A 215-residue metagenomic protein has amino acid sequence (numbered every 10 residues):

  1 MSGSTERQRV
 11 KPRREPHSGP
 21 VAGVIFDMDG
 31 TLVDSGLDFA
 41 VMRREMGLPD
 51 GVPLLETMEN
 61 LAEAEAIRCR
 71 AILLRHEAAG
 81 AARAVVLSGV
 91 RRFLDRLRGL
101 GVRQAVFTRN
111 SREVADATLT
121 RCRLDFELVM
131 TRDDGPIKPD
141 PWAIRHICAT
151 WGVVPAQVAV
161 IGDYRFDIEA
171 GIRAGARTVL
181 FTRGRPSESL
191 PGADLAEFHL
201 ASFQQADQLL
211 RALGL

Functional and structural regions predicted by a protein language model:
M1-A22, R92-G99, R112, D116-L215: Asp-based, Mg2+/Mn2+-dependent phosphohydrolase catalytic module
S2-E65: Active-site neighborhood of HAD-like aspartate-dependent phosphohydrolases
G3, A81-V85, F107, P136-I137: Short, flexible loop segments at the rims of nucleotide/cofactor-binding pockets, characterized by
T31, T108-N110: Conserved phosphate-coupling serine/threonine residues in phosphotransfer and NTP-handling enzymes
F39-A40, L87, S111-E113, R165: Alpha-helix N-cap/helix-start and coil->helix boundary motif
F39-R43, L73-E77, A115: Hydrophobic alpha-helical core bundles mediating ligand binding, dimerization, or RNAP-core interactions
L61-D95, L100-V102: Metal-dependent phosphoesterase signature
A105-T108, T118: Polytopic alpha-helical membrane proteins, predominantly small-molecule transporters/carriers
